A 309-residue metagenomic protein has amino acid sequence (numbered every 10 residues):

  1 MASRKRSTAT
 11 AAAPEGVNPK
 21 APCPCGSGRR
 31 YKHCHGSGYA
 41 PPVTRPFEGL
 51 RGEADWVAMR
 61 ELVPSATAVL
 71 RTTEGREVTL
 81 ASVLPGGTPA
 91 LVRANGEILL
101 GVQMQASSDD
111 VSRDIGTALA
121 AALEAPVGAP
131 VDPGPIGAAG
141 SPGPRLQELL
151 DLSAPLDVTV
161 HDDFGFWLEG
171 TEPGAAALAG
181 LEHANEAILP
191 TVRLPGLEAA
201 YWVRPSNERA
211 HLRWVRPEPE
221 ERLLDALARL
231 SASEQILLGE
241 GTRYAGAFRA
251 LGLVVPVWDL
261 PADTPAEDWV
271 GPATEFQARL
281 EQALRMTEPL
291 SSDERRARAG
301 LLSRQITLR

Functional and structural regions predicted by a protein language model:
M1-S82: Acidic/negatively charged segments and metal-coordination signatures
L62-Q105, A245, D293, A297-G300: Mature, well-folded catalytic/scaffold domains that follow N-terminal targeting or propeptide regions
L84-G86, V192-Y201, E240-R243: Short amphipathic beta-strand starts and helix->beta connectors
N95-N207: Internal, hydrophobic cores of structured domains that mediate oligomerization or house catalytic pockets within large
L100, N207-D225: A short acidic-to-branched-hydrophobic micro-motif
G101-S108, R216-P219, L260-A262: Secondary-structure transition/turn motif
E218-R249: Short, internal acidic amphipathic alpha-helical interface segments that mediate docking to partner proteins
G241-T242, A247-R309: Alpha-helical oligomerization segments
